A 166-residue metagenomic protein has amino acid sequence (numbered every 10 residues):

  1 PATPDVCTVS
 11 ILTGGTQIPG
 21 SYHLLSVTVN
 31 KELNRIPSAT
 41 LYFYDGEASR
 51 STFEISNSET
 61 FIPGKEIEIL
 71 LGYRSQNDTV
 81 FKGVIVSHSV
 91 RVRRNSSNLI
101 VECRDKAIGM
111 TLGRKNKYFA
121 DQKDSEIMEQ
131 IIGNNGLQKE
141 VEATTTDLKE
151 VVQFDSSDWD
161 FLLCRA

Functional and structural regions predicted by a protein language model:
P1-E66, E102-M110, E126, E142-T144: Juxtamembrane "anchor/assembly" segments of surface/extracellular structural proteins
S21-S26, I85-S87, L148-K149: A broad structural signal for short, well-ordered beta-strand segments within beta-sheet-rich domains
E32-R35, Q76, R94-S96, L137: Edge/loop elements at the starts and ends of beta-strands within beta-rich repeat scaffolds
L33, E59-F61, Y73, N77 (+2 more regions): Catalytic cores of large soluble enzymes that bind and process phosphate-bearing ligands
Y73-C103: Short beta-strand and beta-hairpin "edge-sheet" elements
N95-A166: Charged- and aromatic-enriched interaction segments used to assemble and dock large macromolecular complexes
